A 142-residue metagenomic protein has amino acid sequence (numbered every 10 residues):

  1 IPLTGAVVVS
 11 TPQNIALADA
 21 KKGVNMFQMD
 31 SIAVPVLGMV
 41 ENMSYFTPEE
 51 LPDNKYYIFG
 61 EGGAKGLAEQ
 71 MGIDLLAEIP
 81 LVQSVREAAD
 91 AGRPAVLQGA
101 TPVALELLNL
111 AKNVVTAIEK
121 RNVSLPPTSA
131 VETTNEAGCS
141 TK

Functional and structural regions predicted by a protein language model:
I1-E87: Conserved catalytic-core segment of NTP-binding enzymes
V24, V103, L125-T128: Residue-level signal for alpha-helical context at structural boundaries
A33, T116-S124: Charged, solvent-exposed alpha-helical segments that act as regulatory interaction surfaces
Q83, L97, S129-A130: A generic alpha-helix propensity feature with a strong bias for hydrophobic helices
A89-A104: C-terminal boundary of histidine-terminating zinc-finger modules
P102-I118: Acyltransferase
N109, N113, V123-K142: A short, charged, Gly/Pro-tolerant segment at domain boundaries
